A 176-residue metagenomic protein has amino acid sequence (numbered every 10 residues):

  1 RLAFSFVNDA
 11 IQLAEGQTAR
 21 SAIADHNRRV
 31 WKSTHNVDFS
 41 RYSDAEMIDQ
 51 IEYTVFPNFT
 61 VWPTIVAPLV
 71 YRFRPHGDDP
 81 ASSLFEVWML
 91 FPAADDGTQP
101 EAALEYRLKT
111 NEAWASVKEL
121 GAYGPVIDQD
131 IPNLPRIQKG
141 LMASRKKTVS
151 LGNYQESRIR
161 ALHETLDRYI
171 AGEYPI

Functional and structural regions predicted by a protein language model:
R1-I176: C-terminal catalytic domain of Rieske-type non-heme iron oxygenases
